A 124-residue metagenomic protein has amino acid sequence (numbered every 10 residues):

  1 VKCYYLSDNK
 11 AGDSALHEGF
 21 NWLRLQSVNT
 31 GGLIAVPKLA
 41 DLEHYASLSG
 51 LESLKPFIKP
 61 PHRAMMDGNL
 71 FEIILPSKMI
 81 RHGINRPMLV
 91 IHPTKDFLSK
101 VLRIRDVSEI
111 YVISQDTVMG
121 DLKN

Functional and structural regions predicted by a protein language model:
V1-N124: Short, flexible loop motifs at catalytic/binding sites
